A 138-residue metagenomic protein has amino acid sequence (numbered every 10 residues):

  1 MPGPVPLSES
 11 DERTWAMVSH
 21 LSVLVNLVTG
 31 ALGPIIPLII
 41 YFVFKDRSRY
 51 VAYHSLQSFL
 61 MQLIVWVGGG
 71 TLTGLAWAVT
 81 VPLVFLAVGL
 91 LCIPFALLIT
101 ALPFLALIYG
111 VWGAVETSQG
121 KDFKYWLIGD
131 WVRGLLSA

Functional and structural regions predicted by a protein language model:
M1-I64, W112-A138: Membrane-interface extramembranous regions at the lipid-water interface
A16-I36, F59-G110: Hydrophobic alpha-helical transmembrane segments in multi-pass membrane proteins
